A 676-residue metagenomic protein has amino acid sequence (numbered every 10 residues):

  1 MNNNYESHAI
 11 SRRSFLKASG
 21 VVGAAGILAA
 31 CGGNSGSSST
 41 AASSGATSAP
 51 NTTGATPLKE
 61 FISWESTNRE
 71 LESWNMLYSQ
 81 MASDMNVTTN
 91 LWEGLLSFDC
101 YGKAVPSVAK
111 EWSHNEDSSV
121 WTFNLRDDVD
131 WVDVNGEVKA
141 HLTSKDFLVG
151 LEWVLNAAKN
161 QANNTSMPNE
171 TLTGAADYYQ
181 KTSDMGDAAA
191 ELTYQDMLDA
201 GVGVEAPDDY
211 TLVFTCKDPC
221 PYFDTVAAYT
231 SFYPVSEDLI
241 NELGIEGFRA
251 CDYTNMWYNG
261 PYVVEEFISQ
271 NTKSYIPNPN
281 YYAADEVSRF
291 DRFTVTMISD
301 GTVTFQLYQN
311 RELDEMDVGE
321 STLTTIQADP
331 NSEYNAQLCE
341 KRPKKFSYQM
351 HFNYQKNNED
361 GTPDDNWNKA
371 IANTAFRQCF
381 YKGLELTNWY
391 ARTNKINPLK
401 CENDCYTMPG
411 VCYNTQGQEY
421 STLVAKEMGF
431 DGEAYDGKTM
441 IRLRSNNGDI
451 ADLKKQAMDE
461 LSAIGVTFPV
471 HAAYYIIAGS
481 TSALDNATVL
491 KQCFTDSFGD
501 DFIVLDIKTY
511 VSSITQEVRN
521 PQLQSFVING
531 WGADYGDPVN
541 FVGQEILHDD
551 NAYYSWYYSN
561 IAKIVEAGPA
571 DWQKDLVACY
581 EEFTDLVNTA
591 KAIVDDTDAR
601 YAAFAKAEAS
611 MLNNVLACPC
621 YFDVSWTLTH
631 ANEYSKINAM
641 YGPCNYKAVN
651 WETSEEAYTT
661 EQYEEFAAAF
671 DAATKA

Functional and structural regions predicted by a protein language model:
M1-I10, S14, A18-A30: N-terminal secretory signal peptides
W64-D117, W257: N-terminal lobe/hinge region of extracytoplasmic solute-binding protein
T67, E265-P279, T294-G361, T387 (+1 more regions): Extracellular/periplasmic solute-recognition and catalytic clefts
K110-A175, V213, T304-L307, N366-A372 (+1 more regions): Aromatic- and charge-enriched surface segment that lines or borders ligand/interaction sites
K139, S144-V149, D209-T215, P261 (+7 more regions): Alpha-helical secondary-structure segments
A188-L192, L198-G201, D208-Y210, T215-T294 (+2 more regions): Gly/Pro-rich hinge or "lid" segments in bacterial periplasmic/extracellular proteins
S269, L307, N397-P398, A434-A533 (+2 more regions): Ligand/substrate-recognition segments at binding pockets and active sites
Y381-A425, A478, S482-Q492, V518-A676: Detector for C-terminal structural segments
